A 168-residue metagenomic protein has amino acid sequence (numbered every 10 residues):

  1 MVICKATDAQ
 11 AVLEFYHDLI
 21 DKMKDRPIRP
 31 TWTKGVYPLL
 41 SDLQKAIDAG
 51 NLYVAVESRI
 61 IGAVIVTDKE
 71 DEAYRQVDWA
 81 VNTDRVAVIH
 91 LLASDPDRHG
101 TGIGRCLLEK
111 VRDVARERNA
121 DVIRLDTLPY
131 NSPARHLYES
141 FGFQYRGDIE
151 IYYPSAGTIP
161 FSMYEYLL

Functional and structural regions predicted by a protein language model:
M1-E14: A short beta-loop-alpha structural element at the N-terminal edge of CoA-dependent acyl/N-acetyltransferase catalytic
C4, L92-S94, T127: Hydrophobic adenine-recognition pocket in adenosine-nucleotide-binding enzymes
I20-D42: Conserved GNAT-fold acetyl-CoA-binding loop/helix
A49-V64: Conserved beta-hairpin
I65-L91, H99, Y152-G157: Conserved acyl-donor/pantetheine-binding loop and adjacent beta-alpha core of acyl/acetyltransferases and related
T83, L128-N131, E139-F141, I151-L168: C-terminal "cap" of GNAT-fold acetyltransferases
S94, G100-D113, H136-S140: Conserved acetyl-CoA-binding loop-helix of GNAT-fold acetyltransferases
L108, A115-D126: Conserved GNAT acetyl-CoA-binding A-motif
